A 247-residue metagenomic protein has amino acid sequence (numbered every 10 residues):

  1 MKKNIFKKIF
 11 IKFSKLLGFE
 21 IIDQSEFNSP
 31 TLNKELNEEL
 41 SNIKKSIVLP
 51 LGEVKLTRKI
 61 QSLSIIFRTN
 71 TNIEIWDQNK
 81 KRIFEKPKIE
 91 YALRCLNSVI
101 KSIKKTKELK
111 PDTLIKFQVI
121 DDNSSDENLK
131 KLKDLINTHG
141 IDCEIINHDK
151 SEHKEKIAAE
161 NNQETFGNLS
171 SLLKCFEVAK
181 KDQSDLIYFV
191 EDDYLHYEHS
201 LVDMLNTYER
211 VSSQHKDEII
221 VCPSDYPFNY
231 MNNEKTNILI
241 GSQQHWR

Functional and structural regions predicted by a protein language model:
M1-V48: Membrane-proximal basic amphipathic "stem/tether" segments
L63-F67, V99, I115-V119: Hydrophobic targeting segments
S64-R94: A solvent-exposed, charged loop/short amphipathic helix patch at secondary-structure junctions
I83-Y91, C95-T113: Short, acidic, metal-binding catalytic loop of nucleotide-sugar glycosyltransferases
P111-S124, N147-K150: Short beta-strand/loop segment that forms part of the nucleotide-sugar
S125-S184: Active-site-proximal specificity loops/subdomain of glycosyltransferases
A158-A159, T165-N168, A179, L186-Y188 (+1 more regions): Conserved catalytic core of nucleotide-sugar-dependent glycosyltransferases
D193-L195: A short, conserved beta-strand element in the Rossmann-like catalytic core that flanks the donor/metal-binding loop
